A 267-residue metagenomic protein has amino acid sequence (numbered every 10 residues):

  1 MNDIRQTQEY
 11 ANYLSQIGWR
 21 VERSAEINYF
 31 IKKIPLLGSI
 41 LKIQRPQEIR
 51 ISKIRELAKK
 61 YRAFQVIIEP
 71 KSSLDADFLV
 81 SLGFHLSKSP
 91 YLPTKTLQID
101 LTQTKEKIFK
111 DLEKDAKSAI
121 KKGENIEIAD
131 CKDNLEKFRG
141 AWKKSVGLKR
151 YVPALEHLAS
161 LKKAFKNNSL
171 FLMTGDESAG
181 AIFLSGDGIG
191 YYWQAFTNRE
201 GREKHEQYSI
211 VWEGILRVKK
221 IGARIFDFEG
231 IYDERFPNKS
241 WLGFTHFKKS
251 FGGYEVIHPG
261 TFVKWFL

Functional and structural regions predicted by a protein language model:
M1-L37, L82-R202, R217: A conserved beta-strand-loop-helix scaffold within acyl/acetyltransferase catalytic domains
L37-S39, L74-D77, E234-F236: Short catalytic/ligand-binding loop motif for oxyanion handling, primarily in non-cytosolic enzymes, centered on
S39-I49: STAS-typified acidic loop motif
K42-Q44, Q65-P70, Q194, I225-G230: Short beta-strand segments
I49-T96: Non-catalytic accessory segments adjacent to catalytic cores
I51-A58, A76, I120, L158-K162 (+2 more regions): Short amphipathic alpha-helical segments and helix-helix/interface helices
R55-L57, N167-L267: Aromatic (often tryptophan-rich) hydrophobic motifs at membrane interfaces
